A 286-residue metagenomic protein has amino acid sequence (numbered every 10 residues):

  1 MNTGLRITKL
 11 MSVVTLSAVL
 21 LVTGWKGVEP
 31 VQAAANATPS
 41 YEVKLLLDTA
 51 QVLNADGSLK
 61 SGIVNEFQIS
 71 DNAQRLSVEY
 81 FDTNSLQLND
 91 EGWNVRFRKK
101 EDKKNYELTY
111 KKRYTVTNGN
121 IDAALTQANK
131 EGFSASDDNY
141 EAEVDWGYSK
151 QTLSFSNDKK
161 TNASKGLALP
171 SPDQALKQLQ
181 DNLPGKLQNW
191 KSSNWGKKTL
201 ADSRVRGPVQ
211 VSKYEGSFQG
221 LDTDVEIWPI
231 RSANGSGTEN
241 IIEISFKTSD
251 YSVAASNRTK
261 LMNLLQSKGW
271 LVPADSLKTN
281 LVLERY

Functional and structural regions predicted by a protein language model:
L5-E29: Sec-dependent N-terminal signal peptides of Gram-positive bacterial secreted proteins and lipoproteins
P30-Y286: Phosphate-end processing signature that detects enzymes handling 5′-triphosphorylated RNA and polyphosphate
